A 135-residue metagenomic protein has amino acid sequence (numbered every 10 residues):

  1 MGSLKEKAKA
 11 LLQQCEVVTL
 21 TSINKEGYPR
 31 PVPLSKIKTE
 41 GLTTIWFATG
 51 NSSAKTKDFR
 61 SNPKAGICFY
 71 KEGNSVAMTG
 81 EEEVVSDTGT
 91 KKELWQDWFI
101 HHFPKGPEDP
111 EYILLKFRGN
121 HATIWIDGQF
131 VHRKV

Functional and structural regions predicted by a protein language model:
M1-V17: Short, basic/aromatic recognition patches
K7, T39-E40, D97: General secondary-structure edge motif
C15-N51, F59, A65-F69, A77-T79: Short beta-strand segments
R60-A65, Q96, I100: Short, intrinsically disordered, mixed-charge
A77-V135: Charged, gly/pro-rich active-site loop segments
